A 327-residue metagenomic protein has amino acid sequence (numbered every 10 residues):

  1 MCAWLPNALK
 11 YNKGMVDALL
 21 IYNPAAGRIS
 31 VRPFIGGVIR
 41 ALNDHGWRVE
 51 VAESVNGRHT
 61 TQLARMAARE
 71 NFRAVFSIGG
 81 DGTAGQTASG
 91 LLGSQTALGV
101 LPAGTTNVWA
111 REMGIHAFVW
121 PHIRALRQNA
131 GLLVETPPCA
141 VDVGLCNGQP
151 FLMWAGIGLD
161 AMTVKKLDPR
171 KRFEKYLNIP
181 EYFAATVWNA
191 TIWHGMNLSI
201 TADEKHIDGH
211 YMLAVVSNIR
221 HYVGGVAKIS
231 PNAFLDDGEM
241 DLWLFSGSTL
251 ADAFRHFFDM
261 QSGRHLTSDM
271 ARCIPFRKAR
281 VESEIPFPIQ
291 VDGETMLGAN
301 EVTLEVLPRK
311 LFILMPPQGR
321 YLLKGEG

Functional and structural regions predicted by a protein language model:
G14-L177: Small-residue-rich beta-alpha loop regions that form the catalytic core of phosphotransfer and lipid-active enzymes
N23, T163, A214, L242 (+2 more regions): A residue-level signal for conserved active-site and pocket-lining positions in enzyme catalytic cores
V31, A202, F234, L244-G327: ATP/nucleoside-binding phosphotransfer catalytic cores, i.e., glycine-rich phosphate-binding loops
V49, F151, K205-D208, M296 (+1 more regions): Short, isolated positions in well-ordered beta-strands
E135-V141, N189-N197, P275-F276, V281-I285 (+1 more regions): A short, compositionally biased
C146-E239: ATP/pyrophosphate-binding catalytic subdomain of soluble kinases
